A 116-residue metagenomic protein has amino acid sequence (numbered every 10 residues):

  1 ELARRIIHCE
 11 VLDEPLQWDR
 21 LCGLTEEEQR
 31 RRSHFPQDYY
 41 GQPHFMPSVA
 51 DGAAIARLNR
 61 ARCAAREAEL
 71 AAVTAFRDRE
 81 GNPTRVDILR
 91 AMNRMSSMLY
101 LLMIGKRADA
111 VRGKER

Functional and structural regions predicted by a protein language model:
E1-R116: Phosphate/pyrophosphate-binding loop motifs in nucleotide- or prenyl diphosphate-using proteins
